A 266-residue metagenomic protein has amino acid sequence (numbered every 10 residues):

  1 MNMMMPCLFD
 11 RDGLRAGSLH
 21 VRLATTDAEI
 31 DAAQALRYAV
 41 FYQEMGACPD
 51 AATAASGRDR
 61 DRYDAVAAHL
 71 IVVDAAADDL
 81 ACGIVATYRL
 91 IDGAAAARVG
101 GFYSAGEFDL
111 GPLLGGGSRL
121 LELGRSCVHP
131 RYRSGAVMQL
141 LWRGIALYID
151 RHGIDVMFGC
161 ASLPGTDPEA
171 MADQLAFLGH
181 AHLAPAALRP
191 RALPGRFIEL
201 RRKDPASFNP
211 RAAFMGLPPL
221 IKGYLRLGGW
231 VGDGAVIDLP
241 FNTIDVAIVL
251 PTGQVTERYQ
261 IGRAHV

Functional and structural regions predicted by a protein language model:
M1-C7: Acidic, low-complexity proline/glycine-rich segments
C7-A94: Short amphipathic alpha-helix that is part of the acyltransferase structural core
H20, C127, A247: Short aromatic/hydrophobic contact patches that present stacked aromatics for nucleic-acid/ligand binding
A67-H69, T243-A247: Short hydrophobic/aromatic beta-strand or adjacent loop that forms the aromatic wall/cage of a ligand/substrate-binding
L90-W230, A235-I244, V255: Acyl-donor binding region in acyl/amide transferases
T256-I261: Long, contiguous binding/interaction regions
A264-V266: Conserved small/polar residues in nucleotide/adenosyl-binding loops
